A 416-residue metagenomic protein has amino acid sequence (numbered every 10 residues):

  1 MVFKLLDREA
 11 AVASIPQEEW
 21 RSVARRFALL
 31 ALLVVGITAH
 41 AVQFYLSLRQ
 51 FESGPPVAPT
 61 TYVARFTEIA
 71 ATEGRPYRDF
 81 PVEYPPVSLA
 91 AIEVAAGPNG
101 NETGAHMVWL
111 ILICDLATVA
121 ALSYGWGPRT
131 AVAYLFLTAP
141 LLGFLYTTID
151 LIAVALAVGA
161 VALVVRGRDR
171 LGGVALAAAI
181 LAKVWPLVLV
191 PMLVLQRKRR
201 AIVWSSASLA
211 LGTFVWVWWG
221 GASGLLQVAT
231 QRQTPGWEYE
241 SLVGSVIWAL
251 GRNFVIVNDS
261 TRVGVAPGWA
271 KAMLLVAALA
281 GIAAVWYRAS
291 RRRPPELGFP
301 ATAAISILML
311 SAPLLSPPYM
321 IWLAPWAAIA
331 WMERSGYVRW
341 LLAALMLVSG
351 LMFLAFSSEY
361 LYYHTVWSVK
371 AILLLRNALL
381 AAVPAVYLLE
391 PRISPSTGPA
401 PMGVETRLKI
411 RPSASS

Functional and structural regions predicted by a protein language model:
V2-T230, A270-S416: Multi-pass membrane glycosyltransferase architecture that uses lipid-linked
S223-L274: Periplasmic/ER-lumenal interhelical loops and adjacent helix-loop junctions in multi-pass membrane proteins
